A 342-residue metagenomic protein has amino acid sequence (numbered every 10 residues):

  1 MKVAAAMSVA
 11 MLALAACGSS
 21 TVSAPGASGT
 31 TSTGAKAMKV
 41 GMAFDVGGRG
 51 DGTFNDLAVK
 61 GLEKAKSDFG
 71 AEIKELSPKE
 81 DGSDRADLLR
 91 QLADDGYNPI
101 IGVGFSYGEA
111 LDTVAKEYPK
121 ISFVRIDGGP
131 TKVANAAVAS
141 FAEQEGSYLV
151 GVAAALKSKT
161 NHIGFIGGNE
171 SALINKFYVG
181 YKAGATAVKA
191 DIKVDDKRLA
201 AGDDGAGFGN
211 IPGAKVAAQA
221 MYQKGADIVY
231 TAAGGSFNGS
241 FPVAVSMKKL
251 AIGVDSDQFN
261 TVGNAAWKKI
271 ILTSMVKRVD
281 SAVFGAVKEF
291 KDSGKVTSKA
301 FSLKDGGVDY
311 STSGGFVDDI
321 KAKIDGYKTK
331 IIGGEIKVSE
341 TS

Functional and structural regions predicted by a protein language model:
M1-M7: Bacterial N-terminal signal peptides that target proteins for export
M11-A16: C-terminal motif of bacterial Sec signal peptides marking the signal peptidase cleavage site
S19-S20, A24-S342: A residue-level marker of the well-folded mature domains of exported/periplasmic proteins
